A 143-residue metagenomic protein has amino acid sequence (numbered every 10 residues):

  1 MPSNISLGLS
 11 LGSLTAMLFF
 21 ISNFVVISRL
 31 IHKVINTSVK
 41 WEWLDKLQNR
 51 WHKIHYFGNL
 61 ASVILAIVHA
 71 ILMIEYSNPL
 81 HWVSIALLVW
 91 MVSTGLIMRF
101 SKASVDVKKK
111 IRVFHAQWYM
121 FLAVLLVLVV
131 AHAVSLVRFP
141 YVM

Functional and structural regions predicted by a protein language model:
M1-M143: Membrane-embedded alpha-helical bundles that constitute the cytochrome b-like, heme-associated redox core of multi-pass
